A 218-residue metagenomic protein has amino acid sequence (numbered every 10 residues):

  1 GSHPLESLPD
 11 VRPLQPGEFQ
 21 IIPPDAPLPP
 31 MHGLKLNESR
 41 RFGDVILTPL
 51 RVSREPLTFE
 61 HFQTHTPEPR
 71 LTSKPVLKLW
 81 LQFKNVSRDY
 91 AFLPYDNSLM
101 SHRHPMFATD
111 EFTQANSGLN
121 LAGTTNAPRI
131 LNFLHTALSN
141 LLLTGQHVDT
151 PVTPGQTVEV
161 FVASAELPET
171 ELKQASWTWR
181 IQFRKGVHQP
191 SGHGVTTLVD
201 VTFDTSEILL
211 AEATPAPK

Functional and structural regions predicted by a protein language model:
G1-T58, T150, V158, T170-T178 (+1 more regions): Membrane engagement elements in two modes
H32-L36, Q63-P67, L143-V148: Short structured motifs
S39-D44, R51-K78, A91-L93, P151: Short, solvent-exposed beta-strand/turn "edge" segments of beta-rich domains on protein surfaces
P56, S87-A91, L167-T170: Short beta-strands and strand-coil junctions in structured, solvent-facing domains, enriched
E60-R70, Y95-S101, T170, S176-T178: Generic alpha-helical propensity signal that fires on short helical segments and nearby coil/disordered stretches
T72-K78, P105-A108, K185-P190: Glycine-rich loops and low-complexity Gly/Arg-rich segments that provide flexible linkers or classic glycine-based
K84-E159, A216-P217: The feature marks short-to-medium sequence segments in extracytoplasmic or secretory-pathway proteins
